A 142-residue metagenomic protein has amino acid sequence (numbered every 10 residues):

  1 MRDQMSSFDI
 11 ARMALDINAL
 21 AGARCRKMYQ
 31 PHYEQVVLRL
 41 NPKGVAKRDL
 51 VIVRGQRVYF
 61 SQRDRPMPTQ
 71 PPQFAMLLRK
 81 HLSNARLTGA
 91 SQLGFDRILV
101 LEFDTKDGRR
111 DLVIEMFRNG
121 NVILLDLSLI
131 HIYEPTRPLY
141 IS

Functional and structural regions predicted by a protein language model:
M1-Y133, R137: Gly/Gly-Pro- and Ser/Thr-rich, intrinsically disordered tail segments characteristic of DNA damage-repair and tolerance
L139-S142: N-terminal low-complexity segments that are often proline-rich with Ser/Thr-Pro
